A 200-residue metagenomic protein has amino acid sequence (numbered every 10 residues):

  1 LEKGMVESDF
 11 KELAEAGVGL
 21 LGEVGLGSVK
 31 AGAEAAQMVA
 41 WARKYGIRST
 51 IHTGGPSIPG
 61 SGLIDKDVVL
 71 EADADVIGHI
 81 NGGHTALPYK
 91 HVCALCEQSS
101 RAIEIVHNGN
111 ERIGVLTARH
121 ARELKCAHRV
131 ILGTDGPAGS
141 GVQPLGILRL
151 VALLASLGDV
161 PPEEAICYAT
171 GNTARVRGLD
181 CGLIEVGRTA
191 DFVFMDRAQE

Functional and structural regions predicted by a protein language model:
L1-M5: Metal-cofactor-binding active-site regions of metalloenzymes
V6, A35, G62, Y89 (+4 more regions): Generic non-transmembrane alpha-helix signal with a bias for helix starts/N-cap capping motifs
F10, V39, K66, C93 (+2 more regions): Short glycine-/small-residue-rich flexible loop motifs, especially phosphate/cofactor-binding loops
L13: Phosphate/diphosphate-binding glycine-rich loops and adjacent basic-rich segments that engage nucleotide
A16: Active-site charged/polar residues at nucleotide-handling catalytic sites that mediate phosphoryl, nucleotidyl
L20-G141, G158: Active-site core of metal-dependent hydrolases
R119-R197: His/Asp/Glu-enriched, well-ordered alpha-helical/loop segment that forms or immediately abuts the divalent-metal
